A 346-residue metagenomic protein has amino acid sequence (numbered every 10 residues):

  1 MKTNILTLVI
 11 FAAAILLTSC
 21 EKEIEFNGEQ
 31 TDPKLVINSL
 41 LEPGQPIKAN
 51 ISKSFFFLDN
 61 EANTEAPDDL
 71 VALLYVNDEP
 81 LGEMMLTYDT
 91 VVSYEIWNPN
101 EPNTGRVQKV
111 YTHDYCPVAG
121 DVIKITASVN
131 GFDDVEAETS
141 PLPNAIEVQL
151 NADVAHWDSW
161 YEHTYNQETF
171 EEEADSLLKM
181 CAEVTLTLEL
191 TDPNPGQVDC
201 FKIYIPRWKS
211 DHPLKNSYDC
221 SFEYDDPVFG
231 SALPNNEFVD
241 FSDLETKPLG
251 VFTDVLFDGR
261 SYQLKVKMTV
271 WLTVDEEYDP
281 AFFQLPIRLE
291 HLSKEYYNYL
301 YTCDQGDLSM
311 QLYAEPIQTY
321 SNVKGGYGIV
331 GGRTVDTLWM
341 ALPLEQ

Functional and structural regions predicted by a protein language model:
M1-T7: Bacterial N-terminal signal peptides that target proteins for export
L16-S19: C-terminal motif of bacterial Sec signal peptides marking the signal peptidase cleavage site
E21-Q346: A sequence/structural signal for flexible, mid-protein segments enriched in small/helix-disrupting residues
